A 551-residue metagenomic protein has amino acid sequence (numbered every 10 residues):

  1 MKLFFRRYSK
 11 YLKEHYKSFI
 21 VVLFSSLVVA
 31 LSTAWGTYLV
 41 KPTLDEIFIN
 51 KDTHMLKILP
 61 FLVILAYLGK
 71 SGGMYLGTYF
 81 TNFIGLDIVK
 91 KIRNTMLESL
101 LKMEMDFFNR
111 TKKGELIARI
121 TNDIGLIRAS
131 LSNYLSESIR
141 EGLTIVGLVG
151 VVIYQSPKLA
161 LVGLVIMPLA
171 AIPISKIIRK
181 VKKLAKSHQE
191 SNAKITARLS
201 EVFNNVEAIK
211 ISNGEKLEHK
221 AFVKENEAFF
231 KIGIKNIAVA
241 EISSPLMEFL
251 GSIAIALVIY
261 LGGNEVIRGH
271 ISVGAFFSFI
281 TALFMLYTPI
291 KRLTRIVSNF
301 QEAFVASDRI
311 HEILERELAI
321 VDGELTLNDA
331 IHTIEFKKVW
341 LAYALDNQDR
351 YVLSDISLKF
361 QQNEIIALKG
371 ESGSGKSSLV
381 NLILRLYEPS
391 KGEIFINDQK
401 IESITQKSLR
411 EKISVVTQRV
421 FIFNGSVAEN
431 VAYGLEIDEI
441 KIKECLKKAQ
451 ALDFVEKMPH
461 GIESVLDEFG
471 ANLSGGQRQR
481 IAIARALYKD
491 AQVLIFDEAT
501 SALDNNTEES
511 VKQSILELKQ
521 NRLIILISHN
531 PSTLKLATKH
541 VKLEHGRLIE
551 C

Functional and structural regions predicted by a protein language model:
M1-T33, F48-L62, G77-T81, G85 (+12 more regions): Membrane-integrated ABC transporters
E14, S18-V29, F61-G69, N133-S187 (+2 more regions): Transmembrane helices of ABC transporter permease
K17-Y38, P42, L59-V63, T78-N82 (+5 more regions): Alpha-helical segments in transporter systems
I49-M55, F61, V151-V165, K235 (+2 more regions): Helix-loop-helix
L100, F222, I310, F336-K338: Conserved catalytic Walker-motif region of ABC-type ATPase nucleotide-binding domains
M105-D106, N122-L131, L135, L143 (+7 more regions): An intracellular "coupling" helix at the cytosolic face of ABC transporter transmembrane type-1 domains
A330-C551: ABC-type nucleotide-binding domain
